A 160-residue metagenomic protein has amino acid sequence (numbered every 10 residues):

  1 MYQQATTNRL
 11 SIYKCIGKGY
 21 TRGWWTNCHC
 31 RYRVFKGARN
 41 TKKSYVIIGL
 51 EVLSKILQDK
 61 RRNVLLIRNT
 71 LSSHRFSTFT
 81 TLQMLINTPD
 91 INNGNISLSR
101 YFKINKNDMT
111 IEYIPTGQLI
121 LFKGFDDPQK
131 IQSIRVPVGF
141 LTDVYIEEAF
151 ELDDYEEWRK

Functional and structural regions predicted by a protein language model:
M1-Y32: Pre-P-loop entry segment of helicase/translocase ATPase cores
K14, R31-V34, N63-L65, L119-I120 (+1 more regions): Residue-level preference for the first positions of well-ordered beta-strands
T21-R22, A38-N40: The conserved Walker
T26-R33, T41-R61, T81: Walker A/P-loop NTP-binding motif
I48, S77-T78, E157-W158: Residues at alpha-helix caps and immediate loop-helix transition turns in enzyme cores, especially N- and C-cap
R62-H74: Conserved RecA-like ASCE P-loop NTPase motor core of nucleic-acid helicases/translocases
S73-T142: Inter-Walker segment of RecA-like/P-loop motor cores
P137-R159: SF2 helicase catalytic motif II
